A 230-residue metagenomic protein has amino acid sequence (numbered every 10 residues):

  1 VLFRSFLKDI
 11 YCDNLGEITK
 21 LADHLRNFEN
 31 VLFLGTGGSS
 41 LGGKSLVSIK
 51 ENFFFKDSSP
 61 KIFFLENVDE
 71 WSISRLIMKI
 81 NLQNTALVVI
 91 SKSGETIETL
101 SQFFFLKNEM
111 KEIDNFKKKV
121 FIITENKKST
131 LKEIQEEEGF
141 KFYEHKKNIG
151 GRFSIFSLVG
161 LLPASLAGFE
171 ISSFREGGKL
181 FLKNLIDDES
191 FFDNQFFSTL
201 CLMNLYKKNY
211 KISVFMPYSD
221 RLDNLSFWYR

Functional and structural regions predicted by a protein language model:
S5-K8, E29: Active-site-proximal segment of RNA-dependent polymerases
L7-I10, L21, F169-S173, K183-R230: Acidic catalytic cores of enzymes that act on phosphate-bearing nucleotides/polynucleotides
L7-L15, E66: Short acidic-aromatic active-site loops that bind/stabilize oxyanions
L15-H24: A short, basic/flexible loop-to-alpha-helix module at the beginning of a structural domain
D23-E189: Glycine-rich phosphate-binding loops that contact phosphosugars or nucleotide phosphates
